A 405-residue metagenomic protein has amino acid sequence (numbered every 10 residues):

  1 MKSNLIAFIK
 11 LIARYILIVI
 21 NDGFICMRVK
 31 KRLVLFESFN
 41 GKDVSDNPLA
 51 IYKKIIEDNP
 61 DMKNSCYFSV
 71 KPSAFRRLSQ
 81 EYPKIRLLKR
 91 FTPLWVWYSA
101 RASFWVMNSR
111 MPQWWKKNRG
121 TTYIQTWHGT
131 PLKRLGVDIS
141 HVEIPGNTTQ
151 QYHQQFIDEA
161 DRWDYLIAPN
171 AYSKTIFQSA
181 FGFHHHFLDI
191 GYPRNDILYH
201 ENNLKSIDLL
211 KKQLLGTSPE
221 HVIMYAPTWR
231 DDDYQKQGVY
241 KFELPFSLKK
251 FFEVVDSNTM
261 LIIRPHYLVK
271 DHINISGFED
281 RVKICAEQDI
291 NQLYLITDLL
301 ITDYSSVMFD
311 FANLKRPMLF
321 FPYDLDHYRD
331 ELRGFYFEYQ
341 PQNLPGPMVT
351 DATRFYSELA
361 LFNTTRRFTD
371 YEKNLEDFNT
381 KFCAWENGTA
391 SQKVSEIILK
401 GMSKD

Functional and structural regions predicted by a protein language model:
S3-N21, G136-V142, G146-Y234, V239 (+2 more regions): A nucleotide-sugar donor-handling region in carbohydrate enzymes
V19, F24-G41: Nucleotide-activated donor-dependent transferases that construct or modify glycoconjugates
L33-E201: Active-site and donor-binding regions of nucleotide-sugar-utilizing enzymes
S45-N59, A180, P193-N274, V349-D351 (+1 more regions): Conserved catalytic-core segment of nucleotide-activated headgroup transferases in glycan assembly
L88-A102, I262, Y267-F309: Donor nucleotide-activated moiety binding/catalytic core segment of transferases that use nucleotide-activated donors
F104-R134, E287-L332: A donor-sugar binding/catalytic signature common to diverse glycosyltransferases and related nucleotide-sugar
S276-E279, S306-F382: Catalytic binding pocket for nucleotide-activated donors in carbohydrate/polymer assembly enzymes
E386-D405: C-terminal alpha-helical cap of glycosyltransferases
